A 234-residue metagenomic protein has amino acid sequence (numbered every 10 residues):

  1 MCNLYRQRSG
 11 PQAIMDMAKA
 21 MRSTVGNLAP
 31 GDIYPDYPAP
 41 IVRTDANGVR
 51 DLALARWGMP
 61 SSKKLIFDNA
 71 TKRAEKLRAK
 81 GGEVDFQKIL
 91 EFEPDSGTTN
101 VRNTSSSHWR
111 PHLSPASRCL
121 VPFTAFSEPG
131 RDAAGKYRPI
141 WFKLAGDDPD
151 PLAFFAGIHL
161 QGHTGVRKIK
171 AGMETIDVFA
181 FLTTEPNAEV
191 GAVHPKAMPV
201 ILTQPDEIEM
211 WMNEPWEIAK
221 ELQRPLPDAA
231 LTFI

Functional and structural regions predicted by a protein language model:
M1-I234: Short linear sequence motif anchored by a di-proline
